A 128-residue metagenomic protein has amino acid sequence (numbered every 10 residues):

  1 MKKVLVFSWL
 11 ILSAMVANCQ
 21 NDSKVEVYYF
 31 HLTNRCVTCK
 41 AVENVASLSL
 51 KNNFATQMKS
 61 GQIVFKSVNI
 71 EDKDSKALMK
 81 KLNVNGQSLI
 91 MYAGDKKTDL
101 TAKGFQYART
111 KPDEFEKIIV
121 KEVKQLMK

Functional and structural regions predicted by a protein language model:
M1-D22: Bacterial Sec-dependent N-terminal signal peptides
N21-F54: Local sequence-structure signature of Cys/Sec-based thiol-disulfide redox active-site neighborhoods
E26-Y29, F65, S88-M91: Structural recognition of the beta-strand scaffold that forms the well-ordered cores of secreted hydrolase catalytic
T33-R35, I70-D74, D95-T98: Solvent-exposed loop/turn segments at secondary-structure junctions within structured extracellular/periplasmic domains
M58-K73: Thiol-based oxidoreductase modules, predominantly thioredoxin-like and allied folds used for disulfide exchange
D74-G94: Structural micro-motif
M91-K128: Non-catalytic, surface beta->alpha helical segment in thiol-disulfide oxidoreductase systems
